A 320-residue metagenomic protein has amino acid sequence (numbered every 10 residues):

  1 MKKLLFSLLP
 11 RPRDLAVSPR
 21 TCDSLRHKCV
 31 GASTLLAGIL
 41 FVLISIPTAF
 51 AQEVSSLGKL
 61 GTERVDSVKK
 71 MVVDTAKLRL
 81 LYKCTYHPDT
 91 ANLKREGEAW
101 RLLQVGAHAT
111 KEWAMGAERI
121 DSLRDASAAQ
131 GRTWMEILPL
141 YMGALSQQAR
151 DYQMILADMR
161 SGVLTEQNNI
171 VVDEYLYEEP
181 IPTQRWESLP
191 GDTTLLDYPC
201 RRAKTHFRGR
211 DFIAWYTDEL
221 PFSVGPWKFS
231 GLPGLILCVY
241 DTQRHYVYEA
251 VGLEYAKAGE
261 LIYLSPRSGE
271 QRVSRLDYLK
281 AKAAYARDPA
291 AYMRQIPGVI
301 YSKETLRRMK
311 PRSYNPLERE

Functional and structural regions predicted by a protein language model:
M1-K59, R64: Bacterial Sec-dependent N-terminal signal peptides
E53-E320: Extended soluble regions of mature proteins
